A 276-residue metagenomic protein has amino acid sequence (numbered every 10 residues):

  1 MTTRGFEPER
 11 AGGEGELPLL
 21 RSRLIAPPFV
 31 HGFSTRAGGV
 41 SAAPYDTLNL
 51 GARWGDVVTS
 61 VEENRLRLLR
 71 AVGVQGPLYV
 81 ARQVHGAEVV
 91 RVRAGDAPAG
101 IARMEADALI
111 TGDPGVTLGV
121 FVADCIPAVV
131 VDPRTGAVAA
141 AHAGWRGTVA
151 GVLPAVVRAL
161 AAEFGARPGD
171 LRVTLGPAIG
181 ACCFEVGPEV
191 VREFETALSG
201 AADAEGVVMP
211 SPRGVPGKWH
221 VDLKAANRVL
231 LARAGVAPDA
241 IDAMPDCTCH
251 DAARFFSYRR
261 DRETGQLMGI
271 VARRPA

Functional and structural regions predicted by a protein language model:
M1-A276: Active-site microenvironment for binding and transforming phosphate-containing groups
